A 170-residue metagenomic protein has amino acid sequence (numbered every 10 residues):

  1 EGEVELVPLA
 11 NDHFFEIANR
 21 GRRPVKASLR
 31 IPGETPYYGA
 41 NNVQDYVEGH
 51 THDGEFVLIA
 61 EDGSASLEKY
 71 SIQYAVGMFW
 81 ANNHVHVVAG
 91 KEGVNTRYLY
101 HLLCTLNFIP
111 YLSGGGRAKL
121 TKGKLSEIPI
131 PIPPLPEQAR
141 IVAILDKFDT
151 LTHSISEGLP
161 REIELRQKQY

Functional and structural regions predicted by a protein language model:
E1-E5, P131-Y170: Amphipathic alpha-helical coiled-coil/heptad-repeat segments
E1-G21, S28-Y38, S154, G158 (+1 more regions): Non-catalytic DNA-recognition/assembly elements of restriction-modification systems
V4-D12, R97-L103, L125, V142-F148 (+1 more regions): Short, structured motif recognition centered on aromatic/hydrophobic residues
R23-A27, L112-G114: A short, aromatic/hydrophobic, helix- or strand-capping loop or linear motif that either lines the entrance/gate
S28-R30, K119-K122: A short beta-turn/loop motif at secondary-structure boundaries
G39-V43, V47-C104, S113-G116, T121: A short beta-sheet element
L106-P110, D149: A common structural junction motif
